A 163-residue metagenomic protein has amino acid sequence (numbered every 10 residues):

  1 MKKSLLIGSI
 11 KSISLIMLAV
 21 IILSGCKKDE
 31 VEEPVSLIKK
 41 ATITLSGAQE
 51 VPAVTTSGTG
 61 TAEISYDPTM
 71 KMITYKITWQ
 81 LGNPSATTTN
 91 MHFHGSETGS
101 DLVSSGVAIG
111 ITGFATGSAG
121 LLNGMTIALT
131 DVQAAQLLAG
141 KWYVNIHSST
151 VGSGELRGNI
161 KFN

Functional and structural regions predicted by a protein language model:
K2-S14: Bacterial N-terminal signal peptides that target proteins for export
K2-S4, V20-I43: Bacterial Sec-dependent N-terminal signal peptides
E32-T69: Transition segment at domain starts
A62, N90-H94, V144: Divalent metal-coordination and catalytic microenvironments
Q80-L81, S96-D101, S149-G152: Acidic glycine-/aspartate-rich tracts in secreted/extracellular proteins
G82-T87: A short beta-turn/strand-edge loop motif at beta-sheet boundaries
S100-A134: An anionic, turn-rich surface loop/hairpin at beta-sheet edges that serves as a generic interaction/coordination patch
A134-Q136, Y143-R157: Short, exposed beta-strand-loop hairpins at the edges of beta-sheets in extracellular/periplasmic proteins
